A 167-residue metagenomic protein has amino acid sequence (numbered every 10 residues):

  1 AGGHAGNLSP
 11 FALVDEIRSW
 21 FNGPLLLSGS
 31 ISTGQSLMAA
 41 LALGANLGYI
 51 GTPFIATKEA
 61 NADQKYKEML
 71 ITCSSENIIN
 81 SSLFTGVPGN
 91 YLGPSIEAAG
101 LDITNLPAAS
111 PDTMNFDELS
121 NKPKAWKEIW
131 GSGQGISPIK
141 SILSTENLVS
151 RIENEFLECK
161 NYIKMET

Functional and structural regions predicted by a protein language model:
A1-G2, I31-T33: Short acidic/polar capping segments at secondary-structure boundaries
A1-N7, A56: Short, small-residue-enriched loops and turns at beta-alpha junctions that line or gate enzyme active sites
A5, S28-G29: Residues that cap or flank secondary-structure elements
P10-L26, S32-T167: Conserved active-site-proximal phosphate/metal-binding subdomains
